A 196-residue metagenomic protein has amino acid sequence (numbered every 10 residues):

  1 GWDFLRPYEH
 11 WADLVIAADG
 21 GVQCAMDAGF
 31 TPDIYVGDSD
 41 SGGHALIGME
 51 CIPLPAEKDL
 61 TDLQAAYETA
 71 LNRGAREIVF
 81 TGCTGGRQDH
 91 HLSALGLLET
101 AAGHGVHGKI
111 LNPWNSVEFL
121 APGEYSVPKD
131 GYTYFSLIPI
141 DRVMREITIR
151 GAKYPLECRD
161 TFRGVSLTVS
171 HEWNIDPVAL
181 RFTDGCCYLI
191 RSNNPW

Functional and structural regions predicted by a protein language model:
G1-D13, N112: N-terminal phosphate-binding or glycine-rich loops at protein starts, especially the Walker A/P-loop of NTPases
G1-L5, V22-Q23, P122-G123, I175: A generic local structural motif
F4-L5, H90-A94, L120-G123, I149-R150: A short secondary-structure junction signal
Y8-W11, I16, G20-V106: Acidic/Gly/His-enriched mid-domain segments of enzyme catalytic cores or analogous surface patches that mediate
D13, D40, A45-L46, A101-K109 (+2 more regions): Structural recognition of alpha->loop->beta junctions
D13-L14, D33-I34, E50, E77-V79 (+5 more regions): Structural motif
D19, T81-C83, L111-N112, I138 (+1 more regions): Short beta-strand segments
N115, L120-W196: Long, charged alpha-helical interface segments
